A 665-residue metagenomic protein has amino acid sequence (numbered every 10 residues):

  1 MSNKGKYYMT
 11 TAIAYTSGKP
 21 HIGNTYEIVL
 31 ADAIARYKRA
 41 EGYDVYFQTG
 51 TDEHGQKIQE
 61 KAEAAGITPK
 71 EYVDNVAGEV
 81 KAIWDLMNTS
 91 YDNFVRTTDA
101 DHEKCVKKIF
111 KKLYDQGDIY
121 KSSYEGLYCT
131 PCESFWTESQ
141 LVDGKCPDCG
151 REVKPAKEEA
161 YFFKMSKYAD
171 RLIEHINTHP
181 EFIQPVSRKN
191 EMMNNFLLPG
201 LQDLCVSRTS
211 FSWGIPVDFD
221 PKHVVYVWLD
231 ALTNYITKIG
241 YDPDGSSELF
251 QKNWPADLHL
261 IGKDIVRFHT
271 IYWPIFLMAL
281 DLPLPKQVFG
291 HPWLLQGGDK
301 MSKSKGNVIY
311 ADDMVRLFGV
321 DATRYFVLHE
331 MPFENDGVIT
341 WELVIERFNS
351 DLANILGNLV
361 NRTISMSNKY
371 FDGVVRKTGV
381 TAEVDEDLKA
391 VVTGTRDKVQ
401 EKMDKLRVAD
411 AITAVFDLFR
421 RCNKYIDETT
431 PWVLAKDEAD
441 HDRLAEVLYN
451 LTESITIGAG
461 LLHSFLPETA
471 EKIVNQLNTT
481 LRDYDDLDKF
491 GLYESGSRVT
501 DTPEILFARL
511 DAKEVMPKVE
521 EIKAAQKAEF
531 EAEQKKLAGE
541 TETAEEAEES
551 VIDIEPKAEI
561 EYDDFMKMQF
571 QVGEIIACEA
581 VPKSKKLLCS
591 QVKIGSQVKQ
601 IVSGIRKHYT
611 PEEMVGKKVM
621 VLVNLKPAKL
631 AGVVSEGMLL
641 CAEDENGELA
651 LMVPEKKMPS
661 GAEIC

Functional and structural regions predicted by a protein language model:
S2-T49, D101-C105, C149, P155-K369 (+1 more regions): Structured secondary-structure scaffolds
S2-V76, V95-F110, D115, C132 (+5 more regions): N-terminal catalytic cores of NTP/NDP-binding nucleotidyl/phosphoryl-transfer enzymes
G78-D92: A glycine-rich helix N-cap at a beta->alpha junction
Q116-A169, I173: Cys/His-rich short segments
K121, E330, E342-V380, V391-V499 (+1 more regions): Helix-rich, typically C-terminal accessory recognition domains appended to large enzymatic cores
Q287-G290, V474-Q476, C589: Beta-strand segments within the central parallel beta-sheet cores of soluble alpha/beta enzyme folds
A470-D564: Intrinsic disorder at enzyme termini
T543-C665: Phosphate-backbone binding interfaces of nucleic-acid-interacting proteins
